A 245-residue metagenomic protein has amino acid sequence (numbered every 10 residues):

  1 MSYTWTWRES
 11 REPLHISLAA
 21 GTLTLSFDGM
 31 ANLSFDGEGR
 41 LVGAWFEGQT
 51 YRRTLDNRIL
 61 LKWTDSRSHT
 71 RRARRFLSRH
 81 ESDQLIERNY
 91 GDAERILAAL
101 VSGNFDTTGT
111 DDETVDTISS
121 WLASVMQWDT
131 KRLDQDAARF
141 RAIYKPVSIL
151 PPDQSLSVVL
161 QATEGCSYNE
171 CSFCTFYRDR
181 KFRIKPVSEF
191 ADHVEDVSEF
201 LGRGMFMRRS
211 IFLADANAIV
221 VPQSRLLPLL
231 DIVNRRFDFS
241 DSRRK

Functional and structural regions predicted by a protein language model:
M1-E94: A short, structured N-terminal alpha-helical element that caps or precedes a catalytic domain
N32, D36-T64, D92-L160, G204-F206: N-terminal [4Fe-4S]-dependent radical SAM core
D83, I184-V187, Q223: Generic detection of long, well-ordered alpha-helical segments
W121, V194-E195, L229: Conserved short hydrophobic patches within well-ordered secondary structure
M126-A142, C166-K181, F206-R209, V233-K245: Charged, low-complexity, helix/coiled-coil-prone segments
P152-E189: Canonical Radical SAM [4Fe-4S] cluster-binding loop centered on the CxxxCxxC motif and its immediate flanking residues
K185-R203: Short microdomains enriched in Cys/His and/or Lys/Arg
E199-K245: Conserved SAM/AdoMet-binding glycine-rich loop
